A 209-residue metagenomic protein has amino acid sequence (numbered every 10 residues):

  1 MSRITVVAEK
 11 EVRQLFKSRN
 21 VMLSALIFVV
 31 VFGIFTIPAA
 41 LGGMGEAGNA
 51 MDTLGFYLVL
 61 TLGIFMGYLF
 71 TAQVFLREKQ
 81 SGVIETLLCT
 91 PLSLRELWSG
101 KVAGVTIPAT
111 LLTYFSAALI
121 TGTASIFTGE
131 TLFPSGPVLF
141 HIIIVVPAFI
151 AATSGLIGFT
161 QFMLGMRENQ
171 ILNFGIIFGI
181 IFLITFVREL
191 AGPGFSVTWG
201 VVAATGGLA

Functional and structural regions predicted by a protein language model:
M1-A25: Aromatic- and glycine-rich beta-strand/loop motifs that create alpha-glucan
T5, L15, A47-D52, Y68-L88: Transmembrane helix boundary and interhelical loop/hinge segments in multi-pass membrane proteins
R13, K17, Q73-R77, R95-L112: Alpha-helical transmembrane segments of multi-pass membrane proteins
K17-G42, L54-G67, N173-F186, L208: Hydrophobic alpha-helical transmembrane segments of multi-pass membrane transport/permease proteins
G42-M44, G129-F133, P137, I157 (+1 more regions): Terminal transmembrane helical anchor/hairpin motif
F56, F65-L69, P137-V145: Short alpha-helical transmembrane interface motifs in multi-pass membrane proteins
I107-G158: Secretory targeting signals
